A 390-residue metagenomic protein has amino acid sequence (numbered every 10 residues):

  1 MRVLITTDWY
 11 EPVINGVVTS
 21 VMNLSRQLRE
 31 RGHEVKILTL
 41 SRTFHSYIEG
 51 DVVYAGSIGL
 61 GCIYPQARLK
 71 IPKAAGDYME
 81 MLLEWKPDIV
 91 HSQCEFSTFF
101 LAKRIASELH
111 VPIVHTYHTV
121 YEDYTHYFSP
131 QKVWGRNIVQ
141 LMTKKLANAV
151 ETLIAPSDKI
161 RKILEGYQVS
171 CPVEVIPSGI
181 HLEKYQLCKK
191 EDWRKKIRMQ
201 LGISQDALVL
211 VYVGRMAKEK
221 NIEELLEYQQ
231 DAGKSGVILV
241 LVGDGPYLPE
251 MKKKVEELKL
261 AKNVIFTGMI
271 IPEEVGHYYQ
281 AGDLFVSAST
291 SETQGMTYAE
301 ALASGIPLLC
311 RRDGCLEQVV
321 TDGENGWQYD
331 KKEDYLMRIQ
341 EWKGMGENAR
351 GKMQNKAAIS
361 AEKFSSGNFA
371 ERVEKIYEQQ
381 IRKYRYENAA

Functional and structural regions predicted by a protein language model:
M1-G56, E374, E378, A389-A390: N-terminal subdomain of nucleotide-sugar transferases
T19, L208-D231, P246-K252: A conserved mid-protein helix/loop that constitutes part of the nucleotide-sugar donor-binding site
T39, V53-G56, R136, Q140-D192 (+1 more regions): Donor nucleotide-sugar binding/catalytic pocket of nucleotide-sugar-dependent glycosyltransferases
A147, M269-I270, H277-G282: Short alpha-helical donor nucleotide-sugar binding micro-motif in glycosyltransferases
E250-I270: Nucleotide-activated donor-binding/catalytic signature segment of Leloir-type glycosyltransferases, i.e., the conserved
T290: Aromatic "clamp/platform" in nucleotide-sugar-dependent glycosyltransferases that forms part of the donor/acceptor
P307-C310: Short hydrophobic beta-strand element within catalytic cores of glycosyltransferases and related nucleotide-activated
T321-G323, W327-E333, E341-E347: Conserved acidic donor-binding segment of nucleotide-sugar-dependent glycosyltransferases
